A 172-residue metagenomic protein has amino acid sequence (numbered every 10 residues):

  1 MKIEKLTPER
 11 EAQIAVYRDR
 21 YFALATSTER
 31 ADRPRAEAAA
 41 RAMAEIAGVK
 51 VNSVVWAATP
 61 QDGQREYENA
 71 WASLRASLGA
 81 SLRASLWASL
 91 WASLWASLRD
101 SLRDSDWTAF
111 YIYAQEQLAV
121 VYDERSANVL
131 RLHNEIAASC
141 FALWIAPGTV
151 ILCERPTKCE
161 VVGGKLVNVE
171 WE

Functional and structural regions predicted by a protein language model:
M1-E172: Short, glycine-biased loop/turn motifs at secondary-structure junctions and in low-complexity Ser/Thr/Pro-rich termini
